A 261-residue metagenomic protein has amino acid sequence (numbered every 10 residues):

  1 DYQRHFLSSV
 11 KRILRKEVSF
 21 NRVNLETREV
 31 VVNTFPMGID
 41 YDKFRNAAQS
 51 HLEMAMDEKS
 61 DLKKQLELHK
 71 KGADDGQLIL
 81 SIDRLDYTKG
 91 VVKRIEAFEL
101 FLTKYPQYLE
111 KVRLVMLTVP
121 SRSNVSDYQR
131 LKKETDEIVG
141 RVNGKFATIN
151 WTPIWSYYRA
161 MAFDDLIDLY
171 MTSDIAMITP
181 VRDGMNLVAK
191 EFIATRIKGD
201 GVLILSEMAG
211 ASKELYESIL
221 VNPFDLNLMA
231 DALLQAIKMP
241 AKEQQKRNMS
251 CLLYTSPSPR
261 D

Functional and structural regions predicted by a protein language model:
D1-M54, T135: A short, active-site helix/loop in glycosyltransferases that binds the activated sugar's phosphate group
N24-E29, A47-I79, P106-L109: Nucleotide-sugar donor-binding and catalytic loop/hinge architecture of NDP-sugar-dependent glycosyltransferases
A73-T88, I95, V115: Conserved donor-binding/catalytic core segment of Leloir-type glycosyltransferases
K89-V91, A97, N186, P259: Active-site helix-initiating loop/hinge in glycosyltransferases
Q107-R113, M171, I175, T179-S250: Catalytic binding pocket for nucleotide-activated donors in carbohydrate/polymer assembly enzymes
T118-D164: Nucleotide-activated donor-binding/catalytic signature segment of Leloir-type glycosyltransferases, i.e., the conserved
A162-S173: Short acidic alpha-helix that forms the nucleotide-activated donor recognition element in Leloir-type transferases
Y254-D261: Conserved small/polar residues in nucleotide/adenosyl-binding loops
